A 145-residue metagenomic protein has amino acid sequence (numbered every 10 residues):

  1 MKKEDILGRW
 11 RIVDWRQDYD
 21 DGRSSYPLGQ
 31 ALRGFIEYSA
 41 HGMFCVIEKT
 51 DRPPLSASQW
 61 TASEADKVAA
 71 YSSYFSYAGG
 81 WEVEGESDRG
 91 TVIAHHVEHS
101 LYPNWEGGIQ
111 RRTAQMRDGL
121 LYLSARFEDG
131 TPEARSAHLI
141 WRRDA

Functional and structural regions predicted by a protein language model:
M1-A145: Lipid interaction determinants
